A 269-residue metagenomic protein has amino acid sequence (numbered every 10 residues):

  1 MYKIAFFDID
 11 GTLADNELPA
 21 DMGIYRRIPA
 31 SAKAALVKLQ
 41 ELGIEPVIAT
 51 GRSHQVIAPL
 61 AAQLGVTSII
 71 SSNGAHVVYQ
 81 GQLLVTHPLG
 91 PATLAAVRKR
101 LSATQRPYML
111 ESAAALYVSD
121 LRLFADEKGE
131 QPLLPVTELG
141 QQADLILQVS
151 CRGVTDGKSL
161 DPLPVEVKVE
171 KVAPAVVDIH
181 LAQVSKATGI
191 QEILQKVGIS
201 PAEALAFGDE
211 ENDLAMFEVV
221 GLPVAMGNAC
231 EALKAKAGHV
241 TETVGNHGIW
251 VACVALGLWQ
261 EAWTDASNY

Functional and structural regions predicted by a protein language model:
M1-Y2, I28-A30, I179-H180, S185-Y269: Mg2+-dependent phosphoryl-transfer enzymes with acidic/Ser/Thr/Gly-rich catalytic loops
K3-M22, I48, F217: Asp-based phosphoryl-transfer active-site loop
E17-K38, A225-G227: Basic, amphipathic juxtamembrane/active-site segments that coordinate anionic phosphate or diphosphate groups
A30-F124: Active-site phosphate-binding/coordination module
L64-G65, N73, L163-E166, V219-V220 (+1 more regions): Short, structured coil segments at secondary-structure junctions
V66-G74, T86-H87, E127-Q131, V169-K171 (+2 more regions): Short hydrophobic/aromatic-enriched beta-strand-loop microsegments
R100, T104-V219, N228: Conserved acidic, metal-coordinating active-site core of Asp-based, Mg2+-dependent phosphoryl-transfer enzymes
